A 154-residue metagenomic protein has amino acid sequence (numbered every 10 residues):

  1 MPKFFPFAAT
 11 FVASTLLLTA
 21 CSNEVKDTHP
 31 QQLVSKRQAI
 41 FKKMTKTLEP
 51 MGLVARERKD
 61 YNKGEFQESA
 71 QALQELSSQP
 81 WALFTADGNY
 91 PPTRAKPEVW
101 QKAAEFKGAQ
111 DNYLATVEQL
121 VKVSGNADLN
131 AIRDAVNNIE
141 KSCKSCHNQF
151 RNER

Functional and structural regions predicted by a protein language model:
M1-T19: Sec-dependent bacterial lipoprotein signal peptides
T15, N137-E140: Processing junctions and N-termini across compartments
L16, C21-N23, Q38: A hydrophobic alpha-helix/topogenic segment detector that preferentially activates on transmembrane helices
L17, V117-E118, C143: A short hydrophobic/aromatic micro-motif that marks alpha-helical segments and, especially, helix-coil
C21-V25, K144-H147: Bacterial signal peptide processing site
D27-N138: Extracytoplasmic c-type cytochrome modules immediately beyond a signal peptide or single-pass transmembrane anchor
I139-R151: The canonical Cys-X-X-Cys-His
R154: Short Cys/His-rich "knuckle" micro-motifs
